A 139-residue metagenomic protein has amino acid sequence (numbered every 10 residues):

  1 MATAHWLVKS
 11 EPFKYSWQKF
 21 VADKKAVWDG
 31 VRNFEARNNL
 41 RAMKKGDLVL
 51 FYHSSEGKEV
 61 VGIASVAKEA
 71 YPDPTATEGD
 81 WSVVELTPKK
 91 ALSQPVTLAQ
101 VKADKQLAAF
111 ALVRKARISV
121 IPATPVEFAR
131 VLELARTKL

Functional and structural regions predicted by a protein language model:
M1-K45, K138-L139: Compositionally biased, charged N-terminal/linker segments
M1-W17, D73-L139: Contiguous surface segments at macromolecular interaction interfaces
K19, M43-K44, E59-V60, T77-G79: Short glycine/proline-enriched turns and hinge-like loops at secondary-structure junctions
Y52-K58: Short, charged beta-turn/beta-strand-edge "cap" motif at the junction between a beta-strand and an adjacent loop
E59-E69: Short beta-strand-centered aromatic/proline hotspots
